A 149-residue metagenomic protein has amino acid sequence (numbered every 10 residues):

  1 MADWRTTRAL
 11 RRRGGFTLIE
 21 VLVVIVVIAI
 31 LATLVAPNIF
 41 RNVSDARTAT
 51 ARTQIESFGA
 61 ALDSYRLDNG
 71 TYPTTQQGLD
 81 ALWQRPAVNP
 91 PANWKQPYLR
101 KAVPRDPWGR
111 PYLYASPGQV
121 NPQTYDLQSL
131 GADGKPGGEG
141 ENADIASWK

Functional and structural regions predicted by a protein language model:
M1-F16: N-terminal leader/signal peptides at the extreme start of proteins
A2-W4, D45-A49, E56, A60-D63 (+4 more regions): Short, surface-exposed interaction loops/tails
R12-I39: N-terminal single-pass transmembrane signal-anchor helix
L31-L34, A46-T50: Residue-level signal for short amphipathic helical patches enriched in basic/charged and nearby hydrophobic residues
S57-G59, D63-N69, Q76, Q84-K95: Non-catalytic regulatory appendages
